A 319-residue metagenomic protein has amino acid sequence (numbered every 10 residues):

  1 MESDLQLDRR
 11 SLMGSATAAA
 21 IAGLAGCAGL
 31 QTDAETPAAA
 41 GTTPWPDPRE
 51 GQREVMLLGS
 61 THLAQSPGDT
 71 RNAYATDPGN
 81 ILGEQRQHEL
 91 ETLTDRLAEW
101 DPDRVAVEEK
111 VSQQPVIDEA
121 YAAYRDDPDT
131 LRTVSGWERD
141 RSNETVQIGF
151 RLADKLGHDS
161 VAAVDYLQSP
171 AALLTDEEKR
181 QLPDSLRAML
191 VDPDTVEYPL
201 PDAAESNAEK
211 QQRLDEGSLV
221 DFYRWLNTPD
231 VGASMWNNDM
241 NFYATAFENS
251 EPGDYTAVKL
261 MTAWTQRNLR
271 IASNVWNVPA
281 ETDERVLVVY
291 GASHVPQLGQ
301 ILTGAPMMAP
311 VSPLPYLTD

Functional and structural regions predicted by a protein language model:
M1-Q65, A73, G79-Q114, D118 (+4 more regions): Hydrophobic alpha-helical segments
G68: Membrane/wall-proximal cationic-aromatic binding patches
V116-V278, I301: Hydrophobic, often amphipathic alpha-helical segments used for membrane interaction and targeting
